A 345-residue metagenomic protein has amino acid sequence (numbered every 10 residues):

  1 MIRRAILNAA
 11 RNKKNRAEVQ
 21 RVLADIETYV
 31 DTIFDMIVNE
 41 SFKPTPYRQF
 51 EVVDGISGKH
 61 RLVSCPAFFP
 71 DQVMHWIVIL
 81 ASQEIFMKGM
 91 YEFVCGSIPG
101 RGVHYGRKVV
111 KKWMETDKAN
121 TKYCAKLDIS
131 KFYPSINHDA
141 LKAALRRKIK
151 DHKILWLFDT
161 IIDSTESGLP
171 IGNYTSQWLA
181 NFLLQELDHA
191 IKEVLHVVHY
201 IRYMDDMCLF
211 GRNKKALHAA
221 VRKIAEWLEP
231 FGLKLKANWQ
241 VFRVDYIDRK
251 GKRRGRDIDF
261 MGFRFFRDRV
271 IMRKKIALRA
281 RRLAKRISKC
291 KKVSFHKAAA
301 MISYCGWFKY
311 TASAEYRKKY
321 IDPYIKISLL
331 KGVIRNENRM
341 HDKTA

Functional and structural regions predicted by a protein language model:
M1-P170: Conserved pre-catalytic core of RNA-dependent polymerases
I26, V30, I224, M301-C305: Short amphipathic alpha-helical coiled-coil/interface segments
T28-M36, A143-K148, A190-I191, I271-S288: Compositionally biased, low-complexity linear motifs
M36-I37, K108-M204, C208-W227, F231 (+3 more regions): Conserved polymerase palm-domain catalytic core
F42, H196-V197, L233, F263: Short aromatic/hydrophobic-glycine micro-motifs
Q72, W76, I161-S164, H218 (+1 more regions): Right-hand nucleic-acid polymerase module
S82-G89, H189-I191, S313-Y316: Short helix-capping/linker segments at secondary-structure and domain boundaries
M90-F93, L233-W239: A short, aromatic/hydrophobic, helix- or strand-capping loop or linear motif that either lines the entrance/gate
